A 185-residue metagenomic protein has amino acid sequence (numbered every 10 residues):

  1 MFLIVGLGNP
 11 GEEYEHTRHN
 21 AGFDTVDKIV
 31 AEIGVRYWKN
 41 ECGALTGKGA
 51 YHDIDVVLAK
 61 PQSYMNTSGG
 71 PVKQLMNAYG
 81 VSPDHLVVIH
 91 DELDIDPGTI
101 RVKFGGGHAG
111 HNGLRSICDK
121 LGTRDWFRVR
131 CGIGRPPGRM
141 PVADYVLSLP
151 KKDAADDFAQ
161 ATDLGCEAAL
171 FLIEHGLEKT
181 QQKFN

Functional and structural regions predicted by a protein language model:
F2-G105, R115-V129, P136-P141, D156-F184: Nucleotide and nucleotide-moiety/phosphate-recognizing core
R101-G107, L147-P150: Short glycine-enriched, charge-decorated loop/helix-capping segments at active-site entrances that position
A109-G113: Hydrophobic alpha-helical segments within soluble ligand-binding/sensing domains
C131-G134, P150: Short, loop-centered acidic/histidine patches that primarily coordinate divalent metals
